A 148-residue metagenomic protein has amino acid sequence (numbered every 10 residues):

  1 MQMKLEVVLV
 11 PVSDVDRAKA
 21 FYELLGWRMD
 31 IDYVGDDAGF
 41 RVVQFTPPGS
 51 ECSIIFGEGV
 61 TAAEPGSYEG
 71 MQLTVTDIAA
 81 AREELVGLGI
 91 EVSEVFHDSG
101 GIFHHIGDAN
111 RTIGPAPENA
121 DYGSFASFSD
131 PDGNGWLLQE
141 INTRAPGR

Functional and structural regions predicted by a protein language model:
M1-K19, E69-M71, L137-R148: N-terminal beta-strand motif that seeds the catalytic metal site of vicinal oxygen chelate
M1-K4, A63-Y68, E118-A120: Short glycine-enriched loop/turn motifs at secondary-structure junctions
Q2-M3, L9-C52, A80, G87: Core segments of cupin and vicinal oxygen chelate
D14, D77, D130: Acidic di-acidic motifs
D32-Y33, R41, L73, R82-R148: Vicinal oxygen chelate
C52-I54, E58: Short, charge-rich, low-complexity interaction segments located in flexible loops at or near secondary-structure
E58-V86: Helix-adjacent hinge/juxtasegments
